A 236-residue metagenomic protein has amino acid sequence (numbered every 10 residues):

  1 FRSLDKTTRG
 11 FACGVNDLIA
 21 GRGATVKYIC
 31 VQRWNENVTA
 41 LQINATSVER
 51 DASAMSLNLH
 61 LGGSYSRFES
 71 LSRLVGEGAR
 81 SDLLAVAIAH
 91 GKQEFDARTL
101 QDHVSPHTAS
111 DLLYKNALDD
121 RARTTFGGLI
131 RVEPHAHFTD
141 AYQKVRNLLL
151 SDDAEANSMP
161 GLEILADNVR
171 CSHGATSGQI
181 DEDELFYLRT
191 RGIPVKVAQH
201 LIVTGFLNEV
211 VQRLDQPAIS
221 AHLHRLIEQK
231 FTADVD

Functional and structural regions predicted by a protein language model:
F1-I193, L207, L214-D236: Conserved beta-strand/loop scaffold segments within soluble protein domains that form the structured core and edges
